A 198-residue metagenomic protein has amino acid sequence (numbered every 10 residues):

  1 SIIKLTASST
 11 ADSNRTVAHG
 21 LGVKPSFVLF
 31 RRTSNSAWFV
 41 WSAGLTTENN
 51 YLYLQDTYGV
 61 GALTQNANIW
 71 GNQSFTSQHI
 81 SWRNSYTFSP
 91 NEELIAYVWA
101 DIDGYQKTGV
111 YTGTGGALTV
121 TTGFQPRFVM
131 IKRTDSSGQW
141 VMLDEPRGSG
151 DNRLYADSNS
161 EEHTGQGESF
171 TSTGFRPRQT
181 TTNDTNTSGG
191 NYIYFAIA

Functional and structural regions predicted by a protein language model:
S1-A198: Surface-exposed molecular-recognition determinants
